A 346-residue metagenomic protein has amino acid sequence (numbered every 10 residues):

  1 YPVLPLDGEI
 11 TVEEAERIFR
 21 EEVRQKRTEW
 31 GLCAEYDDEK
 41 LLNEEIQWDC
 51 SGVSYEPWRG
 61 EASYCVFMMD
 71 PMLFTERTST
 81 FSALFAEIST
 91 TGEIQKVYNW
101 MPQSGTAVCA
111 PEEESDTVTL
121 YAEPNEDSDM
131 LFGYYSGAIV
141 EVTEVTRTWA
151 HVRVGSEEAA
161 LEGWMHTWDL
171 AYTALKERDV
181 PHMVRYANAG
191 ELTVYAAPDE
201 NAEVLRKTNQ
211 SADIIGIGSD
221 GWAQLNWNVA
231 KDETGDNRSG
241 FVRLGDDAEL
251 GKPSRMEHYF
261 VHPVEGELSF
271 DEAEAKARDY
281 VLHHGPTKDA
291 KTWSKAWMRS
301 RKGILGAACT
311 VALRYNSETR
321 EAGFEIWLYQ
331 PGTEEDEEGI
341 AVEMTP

Functional and structural regions predicted by a protein language model:
Y1-D7, V12-E13, R17, E21 (+6 more regions): Compositionally biased intrinsically disordered regions enriched in Thr/Gly
Y1-V12, F19, M101-E112, E177-V180 (+1 more regions): N-terminal low-complexity, Pro/Thr/Ser-rich intrinsically disordered segments that act as propeptides or flexible
L4, K26, L32, Q103-T148 (+6 more regions): Beta-loop motif signature
D7-E9, E14-E16, G155, A159 (+6 more regions): Polar/charged low-complexity regions in secreted precursors and cytosolic/nuclear IDRs
D7-I46, P71-M72, A273-A277, V281 (+1 more regions): Soluble extracytoplasmic regions of secretory-pathway and membrane proteins
Y36-I88, A150, A223, A290-T345: Exposed beta-strand-loop-beta-strand "reactive/processing" segments of non-cytosolic proteins
M101-S104, R153-M183, W227-V264: Boundary regions of SH3-family modules and the immediately adjacent low-complexity/disordered segments in eukaryotic
M130-T167, R206-G245, E321-Y329, E335-A341: SH3/SH3-like beta-barrel superfamily modules
